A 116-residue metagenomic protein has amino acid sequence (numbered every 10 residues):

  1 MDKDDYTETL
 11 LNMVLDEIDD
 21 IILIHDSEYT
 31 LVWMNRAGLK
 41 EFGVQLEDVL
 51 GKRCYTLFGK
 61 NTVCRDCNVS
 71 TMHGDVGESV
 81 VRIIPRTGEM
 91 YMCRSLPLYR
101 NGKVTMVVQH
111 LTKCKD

Functional and structural regions predicted by a protein language model:
D2-L31: Sensory modules in modular signal-transduction proteins
D26, P85, Y99: Short, acidic, Ser/Thr-enriched surface-loop or helix-capping motifs
N35-G38: N-terminal capping loop/helix in small sensory signaling domains highlighted by a polar->aromatic N-x2-3-F motif
E41, D48-L50, C54-L57, M72: Alpha-helical sensory/transduction surfaces in regulatory modules that relay environmental signals to outputs, spanning
L57-T87: Terminal output helix/cap of sensory domains in signal transduction proteins
M90-S95, V108: PAS/PAC sensory module
L98-D116: Sensory coupling linkers of modular signal transduction proteins
